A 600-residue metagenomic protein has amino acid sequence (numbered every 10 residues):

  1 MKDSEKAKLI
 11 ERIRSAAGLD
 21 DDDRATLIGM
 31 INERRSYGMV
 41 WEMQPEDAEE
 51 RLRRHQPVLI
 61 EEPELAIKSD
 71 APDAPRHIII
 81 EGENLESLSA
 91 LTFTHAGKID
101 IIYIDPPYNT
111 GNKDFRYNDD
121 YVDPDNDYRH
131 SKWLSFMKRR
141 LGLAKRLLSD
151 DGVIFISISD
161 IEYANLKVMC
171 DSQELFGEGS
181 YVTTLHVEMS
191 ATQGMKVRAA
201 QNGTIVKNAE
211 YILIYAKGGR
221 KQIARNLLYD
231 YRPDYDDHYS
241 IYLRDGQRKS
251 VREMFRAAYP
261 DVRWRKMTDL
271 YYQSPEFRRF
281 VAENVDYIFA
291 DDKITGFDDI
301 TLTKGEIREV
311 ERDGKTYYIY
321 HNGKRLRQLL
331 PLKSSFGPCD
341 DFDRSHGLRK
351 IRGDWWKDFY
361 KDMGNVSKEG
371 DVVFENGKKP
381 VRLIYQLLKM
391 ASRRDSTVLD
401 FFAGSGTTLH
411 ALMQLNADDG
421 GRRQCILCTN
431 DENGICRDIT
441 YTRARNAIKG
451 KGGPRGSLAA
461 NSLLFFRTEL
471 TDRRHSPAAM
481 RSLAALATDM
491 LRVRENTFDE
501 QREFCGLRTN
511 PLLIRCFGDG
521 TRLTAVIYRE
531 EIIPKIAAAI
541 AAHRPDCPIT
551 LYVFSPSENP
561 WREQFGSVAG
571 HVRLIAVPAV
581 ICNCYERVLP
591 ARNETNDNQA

Functional and structural regions predicted by a protein language model:
M1-Y103, G111-H130, R139, G305 (+5 more regions): DnaQ-like (DEDDh/DEDDy) 3′-5′ exonuclease domain used for proofreading and 3′-end trimming on nucleic acids
L19, N202-I205, A209-Y211, G218-E369 (+1 more regions): Active-site-adjacent helix-turn-beta-strand microarchitecture at beta-sheet edges that either contains or buttresses
I67-D70, G82-L85, S89-V153, I161 (+6 more regions): SAM-dependent methyltransferase catalytic-core segment centered on the flexible catalytic loop and adjoining short
H95-I99, R146-G152, S172-T184, M390-S396 (+2 more regions): Secondary-structure transition/capping motifs at alpha-helix termini and the adjoining loop/turn into the next element
N126-H130, L134, Y163, V381-G452: Conserved S-adenosyl-L-methionine
H130-H186, Y441-I448: Conserved Class I SAM-dependent methyltransferase catalytic core
V182-Y215: Class I S-adenosyl-L-methionine
Q414, D418-A600: PRPP-dependent phosphoribosyltransferase catalytic core
